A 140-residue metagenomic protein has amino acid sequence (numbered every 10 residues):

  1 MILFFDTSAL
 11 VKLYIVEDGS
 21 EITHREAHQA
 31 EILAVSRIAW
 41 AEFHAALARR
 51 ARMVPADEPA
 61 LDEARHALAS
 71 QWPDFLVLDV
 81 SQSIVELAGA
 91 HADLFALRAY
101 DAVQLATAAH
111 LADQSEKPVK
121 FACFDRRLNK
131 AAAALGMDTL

Functional and structural regions predicted by a protein language model:
M1, I15, F124-L128, A133: Short, C-terminally biased terminal segments at protein or domain edges
M1-A39, R50-E63, M137: Short, well-structured N-terminal submotif of metal-dependent ribonuclease cores
V35-A41, Y100-V103: Aromatic- and histidine-enriched alpha-helix N-cap/loop-to-helix transition segments that scaffold the rims
I38, H44-L78, S83, L87 (+2 more regions): Active-site-proximal, substrate-binding regions of enzyme catalytic domains and RNA-binding/basic surfaces
D74-R127: Active-site neighborhoods of divalent-metal-dependent phosphate/nucleic-acid chemistry enzymes
A132-L140: Conserved N-terminal glycine/acidic-rich loop preference
